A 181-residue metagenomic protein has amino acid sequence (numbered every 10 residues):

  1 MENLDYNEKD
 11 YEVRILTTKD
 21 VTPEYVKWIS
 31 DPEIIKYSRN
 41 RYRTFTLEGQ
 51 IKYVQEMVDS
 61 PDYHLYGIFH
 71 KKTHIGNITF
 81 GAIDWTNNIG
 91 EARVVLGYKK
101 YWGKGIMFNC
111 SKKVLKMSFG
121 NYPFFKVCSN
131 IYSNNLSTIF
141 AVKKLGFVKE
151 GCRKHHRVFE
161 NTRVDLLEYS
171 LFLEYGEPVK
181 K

Functional and structural regions predicted by a protein language model:
M1-V21, D31, L65, F69-K181: Acyl-donor (CoA/ACP) binding surface of acyl/acetyltransferases
T18-V21, I35, R43, S60: Non-catalytic substrate-recognition and accessory regions of acyl/acetyltransferase enzymes
E24: Phosphate- and divalent-cation-binding pockets in alpha/beta enzyme and binding domains that engage nucleotide-derived
K27-W28: Conserved catalytic core of Hanks-type protein kinase domains
I35-Y53: Conserved GNAT-fold acetyl-CoA-binding loop/helix
Y53-Q55, H156: Short, P/G- and charge-enriched loop/turn segments at secondary-structure junctions
E56-P61, F147: Short loop/turn motifs at secondary-structure junctions and domain boundaries
